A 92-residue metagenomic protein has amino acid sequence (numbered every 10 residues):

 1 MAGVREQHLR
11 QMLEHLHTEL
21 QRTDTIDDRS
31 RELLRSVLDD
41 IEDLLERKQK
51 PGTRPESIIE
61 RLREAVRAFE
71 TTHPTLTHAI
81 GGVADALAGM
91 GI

Functional and structural regions predicted by a protein language model:
M1-E64: Short amphipathic alpha-helical segments that predominantly mediate membrane engagement
L62-I92: Amphipathic alpha-helical binding modules
